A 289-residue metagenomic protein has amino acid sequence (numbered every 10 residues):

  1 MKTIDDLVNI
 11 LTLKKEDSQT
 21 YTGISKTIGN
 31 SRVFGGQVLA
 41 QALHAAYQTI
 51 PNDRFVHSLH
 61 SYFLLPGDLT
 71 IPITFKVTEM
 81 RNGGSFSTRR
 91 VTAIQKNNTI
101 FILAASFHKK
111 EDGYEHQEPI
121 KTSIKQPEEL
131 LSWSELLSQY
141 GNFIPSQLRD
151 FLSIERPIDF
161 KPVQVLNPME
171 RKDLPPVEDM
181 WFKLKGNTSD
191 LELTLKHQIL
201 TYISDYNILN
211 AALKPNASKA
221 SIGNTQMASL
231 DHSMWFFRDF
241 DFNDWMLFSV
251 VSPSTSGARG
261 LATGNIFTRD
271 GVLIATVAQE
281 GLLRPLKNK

Functional and structural regions predicted by a protein language model:
M1-K289: Terminal targeting signals and extreme-terminal segments of soluble enzymes
